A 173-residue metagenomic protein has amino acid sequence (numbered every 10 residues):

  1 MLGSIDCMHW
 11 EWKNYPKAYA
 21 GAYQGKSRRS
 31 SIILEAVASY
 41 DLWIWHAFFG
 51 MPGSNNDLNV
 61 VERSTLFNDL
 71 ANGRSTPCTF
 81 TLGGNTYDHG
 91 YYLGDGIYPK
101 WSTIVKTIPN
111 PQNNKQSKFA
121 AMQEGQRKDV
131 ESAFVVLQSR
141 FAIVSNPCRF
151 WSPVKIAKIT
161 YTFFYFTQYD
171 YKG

Functional and structural regions predicted by a protein language model:
M1-G173: Short, well-ordered secondary-structure "scaffold" segments embedded in the functional core of diverse domains
